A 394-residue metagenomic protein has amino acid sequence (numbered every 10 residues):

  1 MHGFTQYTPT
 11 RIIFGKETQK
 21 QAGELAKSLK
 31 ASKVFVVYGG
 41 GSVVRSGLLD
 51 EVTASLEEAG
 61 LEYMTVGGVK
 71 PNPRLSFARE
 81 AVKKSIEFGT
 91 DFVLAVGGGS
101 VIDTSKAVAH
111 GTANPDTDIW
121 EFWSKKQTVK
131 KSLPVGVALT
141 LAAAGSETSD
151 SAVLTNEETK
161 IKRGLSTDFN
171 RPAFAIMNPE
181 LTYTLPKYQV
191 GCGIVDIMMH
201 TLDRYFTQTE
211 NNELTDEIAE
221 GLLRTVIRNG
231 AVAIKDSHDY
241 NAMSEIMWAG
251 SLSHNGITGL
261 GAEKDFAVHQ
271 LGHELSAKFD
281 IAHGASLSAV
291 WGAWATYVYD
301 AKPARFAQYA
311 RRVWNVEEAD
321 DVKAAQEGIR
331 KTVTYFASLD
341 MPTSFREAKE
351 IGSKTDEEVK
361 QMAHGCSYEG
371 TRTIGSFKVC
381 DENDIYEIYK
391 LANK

Functional and structural regions predicted by a protein language model:
M1-F92, F345-R346, T373: ATP/NTP phosphate-donor binding region
K16-E17, G39-G40, V69, V96-G98 (+5 more regions): Fold-independent oxyanion-binding glycine-rich loops and adjacent beta-strand/coil segments at enzyme active sites
E51-V52, V82, V101-P115, T148-S149: Short Gly/Thr/Asp-enriched flexible loops that form oxyanion-binding sites at enzyme active sites
T90-K106, T140-S146, K278-I281: Glycine/serine-rich anion-binding loops at beta->alpha junctions that coordinate negatively charged ligand groups
N114-N211, Q308: A glycine/threonine-rich phosphate-anchoring loop and its flanking beta-alpha core in nucleotide/phosphate-binding
R204-T334: Active-site segments that bind and position negatively charged phosphate/pyrophosphate groups
F306, V313-K394: C-terminal charged capping/lid subdomain of soluble metabolic enzymes
